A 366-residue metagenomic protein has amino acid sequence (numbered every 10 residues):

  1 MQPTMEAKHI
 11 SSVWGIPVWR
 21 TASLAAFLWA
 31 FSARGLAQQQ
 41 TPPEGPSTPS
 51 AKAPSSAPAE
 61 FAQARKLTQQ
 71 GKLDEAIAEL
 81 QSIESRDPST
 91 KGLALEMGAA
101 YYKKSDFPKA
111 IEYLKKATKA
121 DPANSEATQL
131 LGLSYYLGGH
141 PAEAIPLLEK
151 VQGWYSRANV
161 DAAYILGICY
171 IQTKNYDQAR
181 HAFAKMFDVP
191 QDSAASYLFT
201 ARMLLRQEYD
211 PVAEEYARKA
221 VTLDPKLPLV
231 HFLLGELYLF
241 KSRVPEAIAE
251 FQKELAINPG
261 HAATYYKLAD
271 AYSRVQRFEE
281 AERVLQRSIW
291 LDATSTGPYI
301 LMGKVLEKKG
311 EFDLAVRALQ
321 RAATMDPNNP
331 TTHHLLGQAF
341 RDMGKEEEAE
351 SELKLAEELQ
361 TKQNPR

Functional and structural regions predicted by a protein language model:
P42-T48, T331-R366: Terminal, low-structured helical/coil segments at or just beyond the last alpha-helical repeat
S56-S89, A99, K103, I168 (+2 more regions): Alpha-helical segment of the N-proximal tetratricopeptide repeat
A57, K91-G92, S125-E126, A158-D161 (+6 more regions): Helix-start (N-cap) detector for alpha-helical repeat units in TPR-like alpha-solenoids, especially tetratricopeptide
Q70-A78, K104-K116, G138-K150, T173-K185 (+6 more regions): Structural signature of tandem alpha-helical TPR/SEL1-like repeats, specifically the intra-repeat loop/turn
R86, A120, G153-Y155, D188-V189 (+5 more regions): Structural marker of alpha-solenoid helical repeat scaffolds
E96, L130, Y164-I165, F199 (+4 more regions): Canonical tetratricopeptide repeat
